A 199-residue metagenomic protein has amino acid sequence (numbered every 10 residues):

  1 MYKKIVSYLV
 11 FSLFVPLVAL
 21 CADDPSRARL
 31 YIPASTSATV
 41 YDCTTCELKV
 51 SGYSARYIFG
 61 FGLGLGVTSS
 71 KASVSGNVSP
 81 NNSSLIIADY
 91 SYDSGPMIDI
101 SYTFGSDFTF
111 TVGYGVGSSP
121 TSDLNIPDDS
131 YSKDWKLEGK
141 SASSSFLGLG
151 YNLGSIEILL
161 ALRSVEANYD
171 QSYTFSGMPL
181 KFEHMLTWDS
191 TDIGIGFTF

Functional and structural regions predicted by a protein language model:
M1-R27: Cleavable N-terminal export/targeting peptides
L20-N82, P96: Short glycine/proline- and aromatic-enriched beta-strand/turn motifs that initiate or cap beta-hairpins
P25, I58-G62, T103-D107, L153-I156: Outer-membrane beta-barrel channels and translocator barrels
A28-A34, L63-V67, I100, F110-Y114 (+3 more regions): Membrane-embedded beta-strand positions of outer-membrane beta-barrel proteins
I32-D42, V67-S73, S94, F104 (+4 more regions): Transmembrane beta-strands of outer-membrane beta-barrel pores
A38-K49, S73-L85, P120-L137, Y169-M178: Outer-membrane beta-barrel translocator domains and adjoining extracellular loop/strand segments of Gram-negative
K49-F61, S94-I100, S143-L147, D189-I195: Hydrophobic, lipid-facing positions within transmembrane beta-strands of outer-membrane proteins
Y151-L153, M185-F199: Outer-membrane beta-barrel "beta-signal"
